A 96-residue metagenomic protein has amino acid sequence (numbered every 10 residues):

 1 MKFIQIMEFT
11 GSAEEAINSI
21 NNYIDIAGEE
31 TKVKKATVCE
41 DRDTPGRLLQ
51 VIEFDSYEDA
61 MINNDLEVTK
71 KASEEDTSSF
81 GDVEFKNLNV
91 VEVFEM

Functional and structural regions predicted by a protein language model:
M1-V68, S79-M96: Short S/T/G/P-rich N-terminal loop/turn motif that feeds into the first structured element of a domain
